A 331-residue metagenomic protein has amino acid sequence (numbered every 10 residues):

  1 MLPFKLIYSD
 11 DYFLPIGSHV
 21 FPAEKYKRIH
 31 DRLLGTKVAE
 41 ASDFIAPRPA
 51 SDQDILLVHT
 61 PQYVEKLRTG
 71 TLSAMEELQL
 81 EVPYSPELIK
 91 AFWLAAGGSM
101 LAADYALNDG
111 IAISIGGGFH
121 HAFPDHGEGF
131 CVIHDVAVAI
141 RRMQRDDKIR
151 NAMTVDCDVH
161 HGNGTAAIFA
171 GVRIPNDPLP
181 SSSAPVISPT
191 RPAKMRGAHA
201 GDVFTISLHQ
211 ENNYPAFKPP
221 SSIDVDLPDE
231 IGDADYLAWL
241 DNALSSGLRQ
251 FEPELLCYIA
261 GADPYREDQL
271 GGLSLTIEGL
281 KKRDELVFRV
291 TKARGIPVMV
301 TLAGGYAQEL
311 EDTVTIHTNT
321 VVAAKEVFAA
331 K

Functional and structural regions predicted by a protein language model:
M1-A50, D54: N-terminal low-complexity, Ser/Thr- and acidic-residue-enriched intrinsically disordered segments
Y12, L72-A74: Glycine-rich phosphate-binding segment of PLP-dependent enzymes
E24, P47-A50, V58-H59, I231 (+1 more regions): Short coil/turn linker and secondary-structure boundary residues
L33-L34, H59, L67-R68, A106-L107 (+1 more regions): Hydrophobic residues in alpha-helical segments
R48-L72: Charged, often glycine-rich, active-site loop that binds/positions anionic groups
A74-K331: A general "terminal functional-core" signal
